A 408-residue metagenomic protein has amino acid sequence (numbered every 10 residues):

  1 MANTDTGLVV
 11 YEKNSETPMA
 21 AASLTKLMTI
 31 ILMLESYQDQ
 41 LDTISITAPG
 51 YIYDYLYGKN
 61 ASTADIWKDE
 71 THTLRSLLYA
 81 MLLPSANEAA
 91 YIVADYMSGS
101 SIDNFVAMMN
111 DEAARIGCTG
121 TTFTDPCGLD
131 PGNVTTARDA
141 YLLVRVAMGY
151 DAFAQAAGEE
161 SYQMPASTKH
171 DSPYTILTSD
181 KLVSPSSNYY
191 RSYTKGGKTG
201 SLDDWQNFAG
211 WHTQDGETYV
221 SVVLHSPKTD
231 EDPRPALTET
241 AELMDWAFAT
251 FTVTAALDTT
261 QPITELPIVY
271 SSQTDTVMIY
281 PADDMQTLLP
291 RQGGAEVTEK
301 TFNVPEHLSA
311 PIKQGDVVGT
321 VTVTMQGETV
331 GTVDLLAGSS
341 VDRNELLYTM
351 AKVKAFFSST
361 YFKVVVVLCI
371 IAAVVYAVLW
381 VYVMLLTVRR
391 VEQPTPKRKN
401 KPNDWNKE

Functional and structural regions predicted by a protein language model:
M1-R138, V144-D151: Active-site-adjacent loops and short helices of periplasmic peptidoglycan-processing enzymes
C118-T122, P131-T135, D139-P394, N400-K407: Domain-terminus/edge residues, biased toward the C-terminal soluble/receptor-binding domains of extracytoplasmic
